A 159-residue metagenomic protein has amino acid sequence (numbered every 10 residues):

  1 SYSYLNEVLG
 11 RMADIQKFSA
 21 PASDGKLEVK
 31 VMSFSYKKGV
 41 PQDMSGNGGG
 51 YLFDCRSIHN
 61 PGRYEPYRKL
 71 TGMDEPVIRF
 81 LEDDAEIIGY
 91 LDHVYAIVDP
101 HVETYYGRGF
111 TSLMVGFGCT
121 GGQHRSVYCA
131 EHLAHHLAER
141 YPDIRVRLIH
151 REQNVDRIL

Functional and structural regions predicted by a protein language model:
S1-V115, E152-R157: C-terminal accessory "lid"/substrate-recognition subdomains
D92, A96-D99, V127-E131, H135: A generic structural signal for well-ordered alpha-helical surface patches
T111-A134: Catalytic cysteine-centered active loop of the rhodanese-like fold, especially the PTP/DSP P-loop
H132-R140, R145: Conserved helicase motor "Helicase C" RecA-like lobe of SF1/SF2 P-loop NTPases
P142-V155: Short beta-strand-centered segment that lines the nucleotide-binding/catalytic pocket of NTP-utilizing
